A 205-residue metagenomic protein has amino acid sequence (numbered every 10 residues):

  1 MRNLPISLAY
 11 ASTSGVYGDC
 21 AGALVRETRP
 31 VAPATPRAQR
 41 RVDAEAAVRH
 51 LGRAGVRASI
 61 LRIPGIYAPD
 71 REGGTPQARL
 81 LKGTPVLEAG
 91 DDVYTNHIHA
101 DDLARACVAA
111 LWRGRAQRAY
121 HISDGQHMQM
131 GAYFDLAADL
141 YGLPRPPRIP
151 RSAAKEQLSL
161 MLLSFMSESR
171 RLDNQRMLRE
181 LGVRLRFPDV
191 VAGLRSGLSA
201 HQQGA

Functional and structural regions predicted by a protein language model:
M1-P36: Conserved Rossmann-fold NAD(P)-dependent oxidoreductase catalytic core, especially the SDR/UDP-sugar
A32-S59: Active-site Tyr-X1-5-Lys
P33-A38, P64-D70, A89-I98: Glycine-rich "substrate-gating" loop/helix at the edge of Rossmann-like oxidoreductase active sites
V42, A54-V56, I66-A78, A109-Y120 (+1 more regions): Glycine/proline-rich active-site loop of Rossmann-fold NAD(P)-dependent oxidoreductases
A78-I98, D102: A conserved pocket-lining segment of Rossmann-fold NAD(P)-dependent short-chain dehydrogenase/reductase
A104-C107, R113-L162: Mid/C-terminal beta-alpha module of Rossmann-like enzyme folds, strongest in SDR-family dehydrogenases/epimerases
D135, K155-R184: Conserved C-terminal active-site "lid" loop/helix of NAD(P)H-dependent oxidoreductases that clamps the redox cofactor
P188-A205: Amphipathic terminal alpha-helices
